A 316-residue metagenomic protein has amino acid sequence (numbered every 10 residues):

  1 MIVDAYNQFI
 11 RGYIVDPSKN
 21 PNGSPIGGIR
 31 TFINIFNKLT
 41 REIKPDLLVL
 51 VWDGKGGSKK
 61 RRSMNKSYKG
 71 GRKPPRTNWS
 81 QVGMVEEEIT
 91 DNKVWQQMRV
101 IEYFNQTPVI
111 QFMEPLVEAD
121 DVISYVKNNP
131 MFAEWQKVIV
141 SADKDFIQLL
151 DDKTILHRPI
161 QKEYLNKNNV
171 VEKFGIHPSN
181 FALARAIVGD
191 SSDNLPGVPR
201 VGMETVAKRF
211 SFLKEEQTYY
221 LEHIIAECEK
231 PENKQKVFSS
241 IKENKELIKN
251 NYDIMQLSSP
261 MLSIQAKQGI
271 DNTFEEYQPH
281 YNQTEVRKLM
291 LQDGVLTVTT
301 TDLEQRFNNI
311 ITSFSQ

Functional and structural regions predicted by a protein language model:
M1-V138, F146-Y164, Q256, M261-E275: Noncatalytic, basic helical substrate-engagement surface that gates or grips nucleic-acid strands
K38-W52, S67-P74, S80, T107-I110 (+3 more regions): Non-catalytic nucleic-acid-binding/docking modules located in mid-to-C-terminal regions of nucleic-acid enzymes
